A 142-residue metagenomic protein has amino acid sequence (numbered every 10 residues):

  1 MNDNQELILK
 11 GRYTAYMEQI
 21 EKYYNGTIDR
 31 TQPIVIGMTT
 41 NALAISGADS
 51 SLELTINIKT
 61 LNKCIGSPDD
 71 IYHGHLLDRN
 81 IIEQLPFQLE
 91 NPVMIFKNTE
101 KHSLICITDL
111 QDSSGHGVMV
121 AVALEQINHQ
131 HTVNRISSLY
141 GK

Functional and structural regions predicted by a protein language model:
M1-K142: Ribonuclease/tRNase effector modules and their secretory precursors
